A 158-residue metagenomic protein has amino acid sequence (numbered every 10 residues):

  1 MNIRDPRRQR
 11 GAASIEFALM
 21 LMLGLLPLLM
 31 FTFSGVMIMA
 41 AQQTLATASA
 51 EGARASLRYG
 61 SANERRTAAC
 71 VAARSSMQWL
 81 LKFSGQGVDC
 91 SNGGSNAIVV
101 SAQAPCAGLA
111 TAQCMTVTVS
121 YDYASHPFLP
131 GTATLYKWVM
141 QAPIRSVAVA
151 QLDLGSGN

Functional and structural regions predicted by a protein language model:
N2-M77: Alpha-helical assembly-interface signal, strongest on the long, hydrophobic N-terminal helix that forms
Q42, E51-N158: Short, conserved structural patches
